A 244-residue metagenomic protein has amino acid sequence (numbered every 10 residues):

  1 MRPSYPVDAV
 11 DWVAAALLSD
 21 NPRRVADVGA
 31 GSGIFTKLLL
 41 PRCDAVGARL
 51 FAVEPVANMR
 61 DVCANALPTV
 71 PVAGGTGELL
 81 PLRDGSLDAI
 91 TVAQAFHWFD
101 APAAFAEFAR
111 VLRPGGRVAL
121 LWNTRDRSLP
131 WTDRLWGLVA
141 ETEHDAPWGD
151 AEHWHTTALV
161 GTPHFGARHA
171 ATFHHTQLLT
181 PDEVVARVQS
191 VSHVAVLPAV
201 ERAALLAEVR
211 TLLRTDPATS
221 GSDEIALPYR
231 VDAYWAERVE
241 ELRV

Functional and structural regions predicted by a protein language model:
S4-R23: Conserved alpha-helix/loop element of class I SAM-dependent methyltransferases that forms part of the SAM/SAH-binding
A14, K37-L40, F105, A109: A structural alpha-helix within SAM-dependent methyltransferase catalytic domains
L17, C43-D44, L112: A generic alpha-to-beta junction signature in SAM-dependent methyltransferases
R24-A26, S32-L79: Class I SAM-dependent methyltransferase SAM/SAH-binding core
I34, T157-V244: Conserved Class I S-adenosyl-L-methionine
E78-A89: A short acidic, Gly/Pro-enriched loop at the edge of an enzyme's catalytic core that lines a small-molecule cofactor
D88-P102: A short SAM/SAH-binding and catalytic strip from SAM-dependent methyltransferases
A103, A109-L179: Conserved catalytic/acceptor-binding region of the Class I
